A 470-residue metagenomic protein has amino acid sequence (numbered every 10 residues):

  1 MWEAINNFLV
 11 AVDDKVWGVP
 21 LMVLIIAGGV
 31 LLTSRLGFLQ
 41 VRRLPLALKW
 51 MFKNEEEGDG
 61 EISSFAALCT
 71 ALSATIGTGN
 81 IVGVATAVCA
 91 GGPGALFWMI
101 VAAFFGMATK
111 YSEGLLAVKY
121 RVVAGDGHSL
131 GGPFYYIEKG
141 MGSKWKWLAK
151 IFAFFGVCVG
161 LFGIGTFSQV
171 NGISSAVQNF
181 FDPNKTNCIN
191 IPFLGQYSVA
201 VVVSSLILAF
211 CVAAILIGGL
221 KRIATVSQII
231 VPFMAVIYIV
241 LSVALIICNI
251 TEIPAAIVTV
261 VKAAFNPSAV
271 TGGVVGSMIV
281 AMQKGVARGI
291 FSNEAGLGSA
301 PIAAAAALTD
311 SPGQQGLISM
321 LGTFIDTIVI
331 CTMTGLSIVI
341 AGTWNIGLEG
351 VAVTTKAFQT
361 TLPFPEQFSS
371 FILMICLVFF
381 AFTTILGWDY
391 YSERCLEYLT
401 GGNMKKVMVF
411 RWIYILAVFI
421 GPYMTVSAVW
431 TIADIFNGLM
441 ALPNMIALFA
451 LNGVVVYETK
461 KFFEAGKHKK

Functional and structural regions predicted by a protein language model:
M1-T78, V88-A95, G106, F419 (+1 more regions): N-terminal alpha-helical transmembrane segments of multi-pass membrane transport and channel/translocase proteins
I5, R35-Q40, G79-V84, G160-I173 (+6 more regions): Transmembrane helix-loop junctions in multi-pass membrane proteins
L24-L31, R35, L39-L48, V170-V177 (+3 more regions): Membrane-interface loop-to-helix entry segments
G28-T33, S73, A102-G127, F134 (+3 more regions): Helix-loop-helix module between adjacent transmembrane segments
T33, Y111-Y120, G125, L241-T259 (+4 more regions): Extracellular/periplasmic helix-exit of transmembrane alpha-helices
F38-S64, T86-V88, G92-L96, A108-K144 (+4 more regions): Flexible loop linkers connecting adjacent transmembrane helices in multi-pass alpha-helical membrane transporters
E57-A90, L116-G140, I151-F154, C158 (+2 more regions): Alpha-helical membrane segments and immediately flanking helix-loop junctions that form or couple to the substrate/ion
F105-E113, L206-L220, V231-T251, A287-R288 (+2 more regions): Selective recognition of specific alpha-helical transmembrane segments in multi-pass small-molecule
